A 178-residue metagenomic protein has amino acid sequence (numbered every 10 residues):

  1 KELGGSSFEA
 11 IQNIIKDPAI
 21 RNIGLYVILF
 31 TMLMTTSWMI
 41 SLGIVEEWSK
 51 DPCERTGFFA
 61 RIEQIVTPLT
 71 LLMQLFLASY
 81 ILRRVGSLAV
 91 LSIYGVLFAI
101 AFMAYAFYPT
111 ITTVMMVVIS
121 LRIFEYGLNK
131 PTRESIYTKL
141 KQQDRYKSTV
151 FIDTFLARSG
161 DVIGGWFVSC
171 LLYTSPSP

Functional and structural regions predicted by a protein language model:
E2-N13, P18, N22-A78, M116-S169: Substrate-agnostic recognition of the 12-TM MFS/MFS-like secondary transporter fold
L77-Y80, R84, A101: Alpha-helical scaffold segments of alpha-solenoid architecture
L82, L171-L172: Interfacial helix-cap and linker-helix signal at transmembrane-aqueous boundaries of multi-pass secondary transporters
R83-Y94: Cytoplasmic membrane-interface "Motif A"-like loop-to-helix N-cap segments of 12-TM Major Facilitator Superfamily
G95, A101-F102: A generic transmembrane-helix signature of 12-TM secondary carrier transporters
I100-A101, V117: Conserved glycine-rich, hydrophobic/aromatic-active-site segments that form phosphate/pyrophosphate or metal-binding
A106-V117: Helix-loop junctions at membrane interfaces in 12-TM secondary transporters
Y173-P178: Conserved small/polar residues in nucleotide/adenosyl-binding loops
